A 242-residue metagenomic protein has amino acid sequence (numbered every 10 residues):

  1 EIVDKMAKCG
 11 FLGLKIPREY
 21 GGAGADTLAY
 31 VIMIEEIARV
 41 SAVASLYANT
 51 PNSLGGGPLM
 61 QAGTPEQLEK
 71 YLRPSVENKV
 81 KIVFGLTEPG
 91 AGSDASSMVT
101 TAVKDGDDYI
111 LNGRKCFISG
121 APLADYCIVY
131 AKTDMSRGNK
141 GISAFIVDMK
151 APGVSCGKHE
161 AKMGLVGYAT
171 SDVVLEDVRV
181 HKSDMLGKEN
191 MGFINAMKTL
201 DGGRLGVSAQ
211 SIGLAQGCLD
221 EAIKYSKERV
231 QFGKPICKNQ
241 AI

Functional and structural regions predicted by a protein language model:
D4-K79, S119-Y126, G138: Internal helix-loop-helix
M33, T64, G113, F145 (+2 more regions): Residue-level signal for inorganic ion chemistry
I34-A38, A131, V147-P152, E176-V180: Short Ser/Thr-interspersed hydrophobic loop/turn segments at strand-loop and sheet-helix junctions that line or gate
A48, G90-S93, F117-G120, D134-S136 (+1 more regions): Short Gly/Pro-enriched turn/cap motifs at secondary-structure boundaries
N78-L86: A short, Trp-centered hydrophobic/proline-enriched beta-strand micro-motif
T100-V103: A structural signal for short hydrophobic beta-strand segments in well-ordered beta-sheet cores
N112-C156: A short core secondary-structure module
V154-I242: Glycine-rich beta->alpha junctions and the first turn(s) of the following alpha-helix
